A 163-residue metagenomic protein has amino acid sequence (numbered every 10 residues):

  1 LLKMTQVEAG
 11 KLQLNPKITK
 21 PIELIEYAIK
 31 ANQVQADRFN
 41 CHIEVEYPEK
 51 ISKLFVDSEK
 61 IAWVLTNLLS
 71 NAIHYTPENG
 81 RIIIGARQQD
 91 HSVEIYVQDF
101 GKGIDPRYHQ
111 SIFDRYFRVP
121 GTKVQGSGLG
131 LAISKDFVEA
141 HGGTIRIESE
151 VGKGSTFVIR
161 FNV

Functional and structural regions predicted by a protein language model:
A9-L14, K53-V56: Conserved micro-motifs of the catalytic ATP-binding
N15-K20, D37, H42-S52: Conserved catalytic submotifs in the C-terminal HATPase_c
P21, G103-S111: Short helix N-cap motif at coil->helix boundaries in the Bergerat
A72-I73: Short helix-loop "hinge" at the ATP-lid/N-box region of the Bergerat-fold HATPase_c
N79-H91: Short beta-strand/loop element within the Bergerat-fold HATPase_c
G130, S134: Short alpha-helical Gxxx[C/S/T] motif in the catalytic ATP-binding
